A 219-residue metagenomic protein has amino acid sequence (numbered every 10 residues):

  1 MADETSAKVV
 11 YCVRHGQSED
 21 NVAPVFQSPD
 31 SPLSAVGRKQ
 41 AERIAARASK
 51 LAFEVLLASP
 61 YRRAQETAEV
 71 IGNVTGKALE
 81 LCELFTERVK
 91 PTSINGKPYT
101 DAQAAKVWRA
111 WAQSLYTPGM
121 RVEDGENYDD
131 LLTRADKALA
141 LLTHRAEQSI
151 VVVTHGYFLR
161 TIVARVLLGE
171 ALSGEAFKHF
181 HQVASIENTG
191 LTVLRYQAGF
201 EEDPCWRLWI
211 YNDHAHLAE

Functional and structural regions predicted by a protein language model:
A2-A7, R47, R88-T100, A164-E219: Acidic, low-complexity terminal tails and accessory targeting/binding regions of phosphate-metabolizing enzymes
V10, Q148-G156: Generic beta-sheet signal
V10-C12, Q17-N73, D124-D136: Loop-to-helix element that buttresses phosphate recognition and phosphoryl-transfer chemistry
Y11, E80-C82, W209: General small-molecule cofactor/ligand-binding pocket signal
S18, F158-L159: Short active-site segment of divalent metal-dependent hydrolases/proteases that encodes the spacing between
R43-Y116, I186-E187: Phosphate-coordination/substrate-recognition cap region in phosphate-metabolizing enzymes
S49-A52, L142-Q148: Glycine-rich phosphate-binding loop signature in dinucleotide/nucleotide-binding domains
V70, T161, R165: Active-site signature of alpha/beta-hydrolase-fold catalytic machinery across serine- and Asp/Cys-nucleophile hydrolases
